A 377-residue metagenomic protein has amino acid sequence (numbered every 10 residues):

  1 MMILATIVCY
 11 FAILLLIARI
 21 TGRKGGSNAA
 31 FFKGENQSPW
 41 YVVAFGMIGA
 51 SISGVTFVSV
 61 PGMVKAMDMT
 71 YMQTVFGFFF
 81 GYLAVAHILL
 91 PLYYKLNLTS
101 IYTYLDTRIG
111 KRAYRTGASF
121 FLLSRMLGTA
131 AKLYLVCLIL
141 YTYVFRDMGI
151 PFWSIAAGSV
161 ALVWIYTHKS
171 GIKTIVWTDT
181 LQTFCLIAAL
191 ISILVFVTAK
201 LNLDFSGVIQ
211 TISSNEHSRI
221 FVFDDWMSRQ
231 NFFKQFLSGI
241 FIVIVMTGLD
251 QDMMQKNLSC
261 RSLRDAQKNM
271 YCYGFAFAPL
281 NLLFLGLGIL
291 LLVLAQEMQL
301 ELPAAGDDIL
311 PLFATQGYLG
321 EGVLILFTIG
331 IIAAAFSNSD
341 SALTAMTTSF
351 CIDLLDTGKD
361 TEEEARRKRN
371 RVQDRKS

Functional and structural regions predicted by a protein language model:
M1-F57, T167-S170, T183, A189-S192: Membrane-interface "cap" regions at the ends of multi-pass membrane proteins
M2-A12, T74-L83, Q230-F241, I329-G330 (+1 more regions): Alpha-helical transmembrane segments
T6, Y10-I17, S53, V85 (+6 more regions): Alpha-helical transmembrane segments of multipass membrane proteins
L16-K24, R125-L133, C137-S154, I165-H168 (+3 more regions): Hydrophobic alpha-helical segments and their helix-loop junctions in multi-pass secondary transporters
Y41, F45-S51, S214-M227, A305-Y318: Interfacial loop/helix-cap signal at membrane boundaries in integral membrane proteins
G62, A66-K169, Q255-K376: Helix-loop-helix junctions that connect adjacent transmembrane helices in secondary transporters/permeases, recognized
F221-I242, F313-I332: Hydrophobic alpha-helical transmembrane segments
